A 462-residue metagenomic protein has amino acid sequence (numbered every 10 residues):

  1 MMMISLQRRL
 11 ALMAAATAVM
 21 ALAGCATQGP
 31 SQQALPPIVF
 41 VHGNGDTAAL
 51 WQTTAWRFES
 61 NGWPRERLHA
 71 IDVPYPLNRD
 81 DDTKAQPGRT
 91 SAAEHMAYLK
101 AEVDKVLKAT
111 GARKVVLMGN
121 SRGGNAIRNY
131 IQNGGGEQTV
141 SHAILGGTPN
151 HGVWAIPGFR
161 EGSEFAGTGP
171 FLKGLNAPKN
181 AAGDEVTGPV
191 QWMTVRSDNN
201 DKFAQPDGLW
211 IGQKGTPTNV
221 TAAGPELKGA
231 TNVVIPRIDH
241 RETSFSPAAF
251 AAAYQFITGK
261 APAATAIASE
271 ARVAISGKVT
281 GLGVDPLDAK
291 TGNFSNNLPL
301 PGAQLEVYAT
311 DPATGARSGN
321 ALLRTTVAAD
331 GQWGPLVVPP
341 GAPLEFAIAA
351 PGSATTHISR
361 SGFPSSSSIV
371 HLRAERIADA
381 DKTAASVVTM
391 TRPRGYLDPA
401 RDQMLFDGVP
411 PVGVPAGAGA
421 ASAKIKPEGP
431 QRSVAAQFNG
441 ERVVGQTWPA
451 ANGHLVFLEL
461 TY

Functional and structural regions predicted by a protein language model:
M2-A14: Bacterial N-terminal signal peptides that target proteins for export
A21-G24: C-terminal motif of bacterial Sec signal peptides marking the signal peptidase cleavage site
A26-M118, R122-G158, A261-A274, T280-Y462: N-terminal non-catalytic accessory region
T47-A49, T83-G88, A92-R113, N125 (+1 more regions): Helical cap/lid subdomain of alpha/beta-hydrolase-fold lipid enzymes that gates access to the catalytic pocket
